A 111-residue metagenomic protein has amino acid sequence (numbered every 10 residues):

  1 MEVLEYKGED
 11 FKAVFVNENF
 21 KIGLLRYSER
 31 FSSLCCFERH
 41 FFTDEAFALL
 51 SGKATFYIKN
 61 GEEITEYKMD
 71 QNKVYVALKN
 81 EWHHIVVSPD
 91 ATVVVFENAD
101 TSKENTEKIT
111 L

Functional and structural regions predicted by a protein language model:
M1-L24, E29-F37: A short, N-terminal "cap"/entry segment at the start of jelly-roll beta-barrel domains of the cupin/DSBH fold
E2-K7, S88-L111: Double-stranded beta-helix
A13-V14, L34-F41, I58, E66-Y67 (+1 more regions): Short histidine-centered beta-strand/loop micro-motifs that create catalytic or ligand/metal-coordination sites
E18-K21, S28-S32, S51-T55, E62 (+1 more regions): Short, charged/polar surface micro-motifs in flexible loops or helix N-caps
F20-I22, T43-A46, N72, D90-T92: Short, surface-exposed beta-edge/turn micro-motifs
F41-F56: Short, conserved beta-strand element in jelly-roll/cupin
F56-Y57, A77, W82-S88, V93-V95: Short beta-strand His + acidic residue motifs that chelate non-heme Fe in jelly-roll/DSBH and cupin folds
N60-K79: Short acidic-glycine-tyrosine-enriched beta hairpin
